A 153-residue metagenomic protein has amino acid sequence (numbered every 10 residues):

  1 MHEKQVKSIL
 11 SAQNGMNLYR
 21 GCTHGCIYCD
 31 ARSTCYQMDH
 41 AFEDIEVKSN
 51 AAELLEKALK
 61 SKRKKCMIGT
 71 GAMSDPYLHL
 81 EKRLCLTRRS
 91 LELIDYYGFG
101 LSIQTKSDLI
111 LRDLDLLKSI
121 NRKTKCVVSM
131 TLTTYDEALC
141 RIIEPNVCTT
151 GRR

Functional and structural regions predicted by a protein language model:
M1-S129, Y135-A138: Conserved Radical SAM active-site core
N146-R153: Glycine-rich S-adenosyl-L-methionine
